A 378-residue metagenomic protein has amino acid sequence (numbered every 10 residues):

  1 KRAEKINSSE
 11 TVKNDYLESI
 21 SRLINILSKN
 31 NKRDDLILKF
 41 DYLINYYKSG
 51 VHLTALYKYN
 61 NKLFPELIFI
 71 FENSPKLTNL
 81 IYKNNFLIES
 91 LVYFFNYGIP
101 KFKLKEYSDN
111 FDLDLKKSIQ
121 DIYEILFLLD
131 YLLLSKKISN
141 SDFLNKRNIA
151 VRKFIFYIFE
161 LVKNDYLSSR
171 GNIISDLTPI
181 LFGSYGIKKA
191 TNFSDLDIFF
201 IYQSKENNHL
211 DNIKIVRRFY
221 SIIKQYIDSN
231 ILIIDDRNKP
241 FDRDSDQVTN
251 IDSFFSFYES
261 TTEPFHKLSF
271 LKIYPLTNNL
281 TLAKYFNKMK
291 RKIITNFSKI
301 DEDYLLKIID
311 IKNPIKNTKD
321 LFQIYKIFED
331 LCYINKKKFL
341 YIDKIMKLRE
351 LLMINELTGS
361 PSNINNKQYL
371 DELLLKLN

Functional and structural regions predicted by a protein language model:
K1-N378: A nucleotide- and high-energy phosphate-metabolite-utilizing enzyme signature
